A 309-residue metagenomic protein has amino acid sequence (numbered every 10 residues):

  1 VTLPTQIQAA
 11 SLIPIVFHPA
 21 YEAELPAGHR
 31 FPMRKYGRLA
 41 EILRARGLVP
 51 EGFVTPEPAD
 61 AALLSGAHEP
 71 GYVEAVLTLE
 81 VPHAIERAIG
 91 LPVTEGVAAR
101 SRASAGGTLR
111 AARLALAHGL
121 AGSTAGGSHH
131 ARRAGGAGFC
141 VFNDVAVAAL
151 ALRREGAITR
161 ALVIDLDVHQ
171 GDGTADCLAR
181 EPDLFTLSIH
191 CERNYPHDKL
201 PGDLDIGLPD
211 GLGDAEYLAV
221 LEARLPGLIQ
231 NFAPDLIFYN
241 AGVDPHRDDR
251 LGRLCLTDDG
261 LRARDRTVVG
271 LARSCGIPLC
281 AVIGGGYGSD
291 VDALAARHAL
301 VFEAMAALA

Functional and structural regions predicted by a protein language model:
T2-A59: N-terminal low-complexity, Ser/Thr- and acidic-residue-enriched intrinsically disordered segments
Q8-S11, H83-A309: A general "terminal functional-core" signal
L43-G47, G71, G156: Short glycine-centered helix-capping/turn motifs at secondary-structure transition points
R46, E80-A84: ATP-dependent kinase catalytic cores of phosphoinositide-metabolizing enzymes and PI3K-like protein kinases
P50-A61, C280-S289: Acidic carboxylate-rich catalytic motifs and surrounding loops in phosphoryl-/glycosyl-chemistry enzymes
P56-A62, S123-S128: Short, glycine/charge-rich beta-strand/loop segments that flank catalytic centers and engage negatively charged groups
P58-V81: Charged, often glycine-rich, active-site loop that binds/positions anionic groups
